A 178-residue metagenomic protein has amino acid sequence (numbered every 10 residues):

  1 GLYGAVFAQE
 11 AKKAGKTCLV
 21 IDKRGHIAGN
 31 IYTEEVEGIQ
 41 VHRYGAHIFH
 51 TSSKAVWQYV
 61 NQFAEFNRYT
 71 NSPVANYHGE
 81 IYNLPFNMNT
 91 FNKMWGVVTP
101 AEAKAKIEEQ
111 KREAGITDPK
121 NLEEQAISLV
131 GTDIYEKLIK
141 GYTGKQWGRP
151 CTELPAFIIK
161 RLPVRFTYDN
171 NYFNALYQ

Functional and structural regions predicted by a protein language model:
G4-A5: N-terminal Rossmann-fold NAD(P) dinucleotide-binding loop
A8, W57-Q58, E124: Short glycine-/small-residue-rich flexible loop motifs, especially phosphate/cofactor-binding loops
E10-E37: Glycine-rich FAD pyrophosphate-binding loop
E37-E113: Dinucleotide-binding Rossmann-like beta1-alpha1 core, especially the glycine-rich loop that anchors the ADP
H78-Y82, N89-Q178: Active-site/ligand-binding neighborhood in enzyme catalytic cores
